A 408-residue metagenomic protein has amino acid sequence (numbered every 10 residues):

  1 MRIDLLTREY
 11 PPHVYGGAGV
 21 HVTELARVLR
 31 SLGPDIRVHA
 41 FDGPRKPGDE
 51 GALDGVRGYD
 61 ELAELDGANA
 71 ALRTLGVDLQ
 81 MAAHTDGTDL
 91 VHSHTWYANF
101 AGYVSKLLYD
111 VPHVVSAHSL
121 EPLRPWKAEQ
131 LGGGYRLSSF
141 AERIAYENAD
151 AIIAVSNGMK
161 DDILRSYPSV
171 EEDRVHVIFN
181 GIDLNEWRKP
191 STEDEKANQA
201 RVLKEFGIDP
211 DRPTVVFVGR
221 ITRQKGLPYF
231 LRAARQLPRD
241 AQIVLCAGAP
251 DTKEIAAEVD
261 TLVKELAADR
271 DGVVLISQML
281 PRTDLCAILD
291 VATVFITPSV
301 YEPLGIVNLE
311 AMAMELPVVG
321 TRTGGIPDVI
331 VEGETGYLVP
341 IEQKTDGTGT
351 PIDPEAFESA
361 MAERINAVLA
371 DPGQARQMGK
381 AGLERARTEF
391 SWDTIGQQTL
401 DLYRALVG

Functional and structural regions predicted by a protein language model:
M1-P47, G408: N-terminal subdomain of nucleotide-sugar transferases
V20, P213-F217, T222-Q236, A257: A conserved mid-protein helix/loop that constitutes part of the nucleotide-sugar donor-binding site
V111-P112, P122-I144, D161: Nucleotide-sugar donor phosphate/pyrophosphate-binding loop at the beta->alpha transition of glycosyltransferases
G158, G181: Carbohydrate-associated surface elements
A256-M279, T283: Nucleotide-activated donor-binding/catalytic signature segment of Leloir-type glycosyltransferases, i.e., the conserved
C286-A292: Short alpha-helical donor nucleotide-sugar binding micro-motif in glycosyltransferases
V300: Aromatic "clamp/platform" in nucleotide-sugar-dependent glycosyltransferases that forms part of the donor/acceptor
P317-G320, I330, Y337-L338: Short hydrophobic beta-strand element within catalytic cores of glycosyltransferases and related nucleotide-activated
